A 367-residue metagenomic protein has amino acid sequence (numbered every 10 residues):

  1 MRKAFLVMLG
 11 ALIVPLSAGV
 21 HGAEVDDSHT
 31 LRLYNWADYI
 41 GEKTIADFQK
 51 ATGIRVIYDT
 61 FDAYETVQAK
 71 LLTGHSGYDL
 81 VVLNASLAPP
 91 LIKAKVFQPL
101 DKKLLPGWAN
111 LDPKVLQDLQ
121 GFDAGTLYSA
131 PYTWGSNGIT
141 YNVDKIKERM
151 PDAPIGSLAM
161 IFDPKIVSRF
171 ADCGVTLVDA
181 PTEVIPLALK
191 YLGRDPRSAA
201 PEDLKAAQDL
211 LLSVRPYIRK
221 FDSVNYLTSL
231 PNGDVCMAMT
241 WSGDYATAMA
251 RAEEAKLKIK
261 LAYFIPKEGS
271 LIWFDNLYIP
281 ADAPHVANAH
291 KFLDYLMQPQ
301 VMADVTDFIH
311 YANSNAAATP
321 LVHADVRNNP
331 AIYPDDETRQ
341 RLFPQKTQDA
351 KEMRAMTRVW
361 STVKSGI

Functional and structural regions predicted by a protein language model:
A23-L91: Early extracytoplasmic/lumenal segment of secretory-pathway proteins
N84, A88-Y217, V224-P231: Extracytoplasmic ligand-binding site segments that recognize negatively charged/polar headgroups
L87-P90, M237-K258: A ligand-binding cleft/hinge motif common to bilobed small-molecule-binding domains
Q98-A109, S129, A159, A255-L271 (+1 more regions): Short beta-strand->loop
T140-K145, K190-G193, W273-H285, D304: A bilobed periplasmic-binding-protein/Venus flytrap-type ligand-binding module shared by bacterial periplasmic
L204-S213, R219, L257-Y278: Periplasmic-binding protein-like
T228, D336-I367: Conserved C-terminal helix/tail region of periplasmic/extracytoplasmic solute-binding proteins
P280-R341: Mature extracytoplasmic/periplasmic domains
